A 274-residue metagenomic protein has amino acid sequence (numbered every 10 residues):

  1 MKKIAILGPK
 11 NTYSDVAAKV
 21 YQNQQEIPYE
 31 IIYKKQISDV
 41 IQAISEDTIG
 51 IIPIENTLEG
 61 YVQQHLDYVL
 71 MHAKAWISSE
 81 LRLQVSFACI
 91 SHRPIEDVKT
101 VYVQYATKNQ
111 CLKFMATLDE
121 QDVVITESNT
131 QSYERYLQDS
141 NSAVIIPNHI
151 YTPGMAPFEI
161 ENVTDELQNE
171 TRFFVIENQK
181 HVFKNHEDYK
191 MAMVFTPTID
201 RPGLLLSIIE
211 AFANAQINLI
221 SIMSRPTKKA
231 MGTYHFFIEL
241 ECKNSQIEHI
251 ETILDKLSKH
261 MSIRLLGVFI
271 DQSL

Functional and structural regions predicted by a protein language model:
M1-L274: Domain-level signature for soluble enzymes in the chorismate/prephenate branch of the shikimate pathway
